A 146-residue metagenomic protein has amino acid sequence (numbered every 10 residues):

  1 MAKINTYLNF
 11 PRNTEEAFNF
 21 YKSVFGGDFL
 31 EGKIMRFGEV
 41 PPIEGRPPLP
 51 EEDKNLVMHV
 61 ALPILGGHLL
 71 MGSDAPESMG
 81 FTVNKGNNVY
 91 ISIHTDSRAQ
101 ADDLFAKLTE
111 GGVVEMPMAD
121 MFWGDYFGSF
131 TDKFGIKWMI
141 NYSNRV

Functional and structural regions predicted by a protein language model:
A2, S23, L30-M35, M58-I64 (+3 more regions): Vicinal oxygen chelate
L8-G67: Core segments of cupin and vicinal oxygen chelate
